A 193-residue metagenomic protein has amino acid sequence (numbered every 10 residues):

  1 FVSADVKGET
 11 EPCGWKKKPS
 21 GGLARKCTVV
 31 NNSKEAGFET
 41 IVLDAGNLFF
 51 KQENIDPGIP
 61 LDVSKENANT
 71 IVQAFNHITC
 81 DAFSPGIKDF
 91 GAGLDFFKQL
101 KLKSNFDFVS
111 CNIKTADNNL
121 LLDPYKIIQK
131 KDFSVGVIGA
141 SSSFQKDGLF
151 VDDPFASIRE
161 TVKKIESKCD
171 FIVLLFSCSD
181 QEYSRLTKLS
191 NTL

Functional and structural regions predicted by a protein language model:
F1-L193: Acidic, metal/ion-coordinating pockets
